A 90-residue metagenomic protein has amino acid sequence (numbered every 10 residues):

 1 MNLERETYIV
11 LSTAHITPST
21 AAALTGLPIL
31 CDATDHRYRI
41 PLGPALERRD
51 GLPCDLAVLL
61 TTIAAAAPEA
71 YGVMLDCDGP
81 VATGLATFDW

Functional and structural regions predicted by a protein language model:
M1-L30: N-terminal leader/targeting segments
T7, I29-R49, C77: Short glycine-rich, basic-tinged beta-strand/loop micro-motifs
T17-T20, L46-D50, P80-L85: Short, surface-exposed beta-strand/loop "edge" segments at domain boundaries and coil↔beta transitions
A22, P44, V58-T61: Polar/charged alpha-helical tracts
P53-W90: Short, compact, well-ordered microdomains
